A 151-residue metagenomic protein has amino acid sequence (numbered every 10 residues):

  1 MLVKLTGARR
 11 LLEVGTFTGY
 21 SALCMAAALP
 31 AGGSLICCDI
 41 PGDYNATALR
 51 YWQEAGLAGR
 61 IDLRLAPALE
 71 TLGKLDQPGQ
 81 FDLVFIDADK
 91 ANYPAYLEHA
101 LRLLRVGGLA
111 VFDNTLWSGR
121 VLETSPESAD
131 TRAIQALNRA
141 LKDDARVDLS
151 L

Functional and structural regions predicted by a protein language model:
M1-L151: S-adenosylmethionine/decaboxylated-SAM
